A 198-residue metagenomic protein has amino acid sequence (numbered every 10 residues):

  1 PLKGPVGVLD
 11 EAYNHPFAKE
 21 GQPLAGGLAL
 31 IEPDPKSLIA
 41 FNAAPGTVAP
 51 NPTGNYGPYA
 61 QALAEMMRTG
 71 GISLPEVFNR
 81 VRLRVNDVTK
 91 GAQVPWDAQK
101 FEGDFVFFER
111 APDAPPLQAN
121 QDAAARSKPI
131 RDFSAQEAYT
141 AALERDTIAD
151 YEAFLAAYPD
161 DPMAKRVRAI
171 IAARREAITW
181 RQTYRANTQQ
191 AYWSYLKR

Functional and structural regions predicted by a protein language model:
P1-L143, A149-A172: Cysteine endopeptidase catalytic domains of the caspase/legumain-like
D132, W193-K197: Short loop/turn and low-complexity linker motifs enriched in small/turn-promoting residues
A135-E144, E176-N187: Disulfide-bonded cysteine-rich modules in secreted/extracellular proteins, activating on the conserved Cys frameworks
Y158-P159, N187, R198: Glycine- and small/acidic-residue-enriched microsegments that form turns, hinges, and capping elements
